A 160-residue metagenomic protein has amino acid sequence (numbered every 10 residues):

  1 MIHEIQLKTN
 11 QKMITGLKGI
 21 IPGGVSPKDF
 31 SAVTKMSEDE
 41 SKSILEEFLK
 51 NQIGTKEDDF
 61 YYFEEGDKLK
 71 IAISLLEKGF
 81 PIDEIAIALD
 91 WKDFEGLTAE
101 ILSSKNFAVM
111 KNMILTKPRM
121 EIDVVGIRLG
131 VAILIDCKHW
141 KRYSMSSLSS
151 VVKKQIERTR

Functional and structural regions predicted by a protein language model:
M1-I85: Nuclease-adjacent, charged terminal/linker segments that flank catalytic cores
L45-F48, T98, L102, T159: Hydrophobic, Leu/Ile/Phe/Ala-enriched alpha-helical segments that form helix-helix packing faces
F63, P118, I133: Flexible, glycine-rich phosphate/dinucleotide-binding loops and adjacent beta-alpha linkers at cofactor/substrate
K70-M113: Acidic-basic catalytic patches of nuclease active cores, encompassing PD-(D/E)XK and other metal-cofactor nuclease
D93, L97, R119, S150: Short, well-structured alpha-helical interface segments that form or flank functional binding sites
S104-G130: Active-site metal-binding core of divalent-cation-utilizing nuclease and nuclease-like domains
A132, C137-R160: Catalytic cores of nucleic-acid endonucleases
